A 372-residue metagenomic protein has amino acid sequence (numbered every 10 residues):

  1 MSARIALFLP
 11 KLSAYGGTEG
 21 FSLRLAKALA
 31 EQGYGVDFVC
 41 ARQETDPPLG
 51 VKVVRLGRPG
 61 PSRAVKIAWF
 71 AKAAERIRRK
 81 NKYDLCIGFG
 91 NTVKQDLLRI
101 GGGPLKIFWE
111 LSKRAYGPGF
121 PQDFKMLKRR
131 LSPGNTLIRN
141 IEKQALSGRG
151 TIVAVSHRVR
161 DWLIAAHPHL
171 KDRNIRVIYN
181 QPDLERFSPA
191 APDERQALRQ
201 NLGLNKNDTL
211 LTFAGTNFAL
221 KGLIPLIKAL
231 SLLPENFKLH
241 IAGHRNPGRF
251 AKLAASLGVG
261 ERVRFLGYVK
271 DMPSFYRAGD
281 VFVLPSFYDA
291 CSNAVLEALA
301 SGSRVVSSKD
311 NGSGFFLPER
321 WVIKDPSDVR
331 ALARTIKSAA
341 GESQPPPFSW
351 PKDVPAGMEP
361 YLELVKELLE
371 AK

Functional and structural regions predicted by a protein language model:
E19-R24, T209-L232, G248: A conserved mid-protein helix/loop that constitutes part of the nucleotide-sugar donor-binding site
R139, K143-N174, P182-R186: A short, active-site helix/loop in glycosyltransferases that binds the activated sugar's phosphate group
A165, Q196-A197, K238-E261: Short, structured helix-loop element that forms part of the nucleotide-activated donor/catalytic region
S188-L204: A short helix/loop element that forms part of the nucleotide-sugar donor recognition site in Leloir-type
Y268, F287: Aromatic "clamp/platform" in nucleotide-sugar-dependent glycosyltransferases that forms part of the donor/acceptor
R304-S307: Short hydrophobic beta-strand element within catalytic cores of glycosyltransferases and related nucleotide-activated
W321-V329, K337-G341: Conserved acidic donor-binding segment of nucleotide-sugar-dependent glycosyltransferases
G341-K372: A charged, aromatic-enriched C-terminal amphipathic alpha-helix characteristic of glycosyltransferases across folds
